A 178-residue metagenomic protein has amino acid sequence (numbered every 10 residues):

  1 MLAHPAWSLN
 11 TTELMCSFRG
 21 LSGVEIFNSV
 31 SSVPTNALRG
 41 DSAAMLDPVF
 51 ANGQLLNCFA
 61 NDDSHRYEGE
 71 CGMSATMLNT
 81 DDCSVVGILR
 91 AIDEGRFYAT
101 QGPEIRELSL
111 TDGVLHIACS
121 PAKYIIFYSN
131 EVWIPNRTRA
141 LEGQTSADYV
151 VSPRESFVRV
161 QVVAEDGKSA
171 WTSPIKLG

Functional and structural regions predicted by a protein language model:
M1-H4, A60: General beta-strand structural signal in soluble alpha/beta enzymes
L9-G178: Charged catalytic cores and adjacent phosphate/nucleic-acid-binding surfaces used for phosphate/nucleic-acid chemistry
